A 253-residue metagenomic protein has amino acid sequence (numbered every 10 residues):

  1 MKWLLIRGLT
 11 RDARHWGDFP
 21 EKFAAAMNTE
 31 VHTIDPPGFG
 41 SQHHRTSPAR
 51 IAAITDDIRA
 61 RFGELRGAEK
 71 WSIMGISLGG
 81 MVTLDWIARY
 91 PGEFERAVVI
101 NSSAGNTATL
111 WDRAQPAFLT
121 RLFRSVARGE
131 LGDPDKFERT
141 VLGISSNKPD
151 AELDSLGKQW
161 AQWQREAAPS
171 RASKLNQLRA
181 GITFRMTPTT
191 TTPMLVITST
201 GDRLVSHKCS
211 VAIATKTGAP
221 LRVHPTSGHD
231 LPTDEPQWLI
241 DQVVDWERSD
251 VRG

Functional and structural regions predicted by a protein language model:
M1-S47, R61: Conserved HGGG/HGGXW glycine-rich cap/lid loop of the alpha/beta-hydrolase fold
A53-W71: Conserved acidic catalytic loop of the alpha/beta-hydrolase fold
G75-G79, T83: Gly/Ala-rich beta-loop-alpha elbow adjacent to hydrolase catalytic centers
A88, R96-R128: Flexible "cap/lid" loop of the alpha/beta hydrolase fold
L131-P188: Conserved alpha/beta-hydrolase catalytic His-Asp/Glu region
T190, V196-T198, D202: Short beta-strand/loop motif that positions the catalytic acidic residue of the alpha/beta-hydrolase fold
T200-V205, H229: Acidic catalytic loop of the alpha/beta-hydrolase fold
S227-I240: Catalytic histidine-centered segment of alpha/beta-hydrolase-like enzymes
